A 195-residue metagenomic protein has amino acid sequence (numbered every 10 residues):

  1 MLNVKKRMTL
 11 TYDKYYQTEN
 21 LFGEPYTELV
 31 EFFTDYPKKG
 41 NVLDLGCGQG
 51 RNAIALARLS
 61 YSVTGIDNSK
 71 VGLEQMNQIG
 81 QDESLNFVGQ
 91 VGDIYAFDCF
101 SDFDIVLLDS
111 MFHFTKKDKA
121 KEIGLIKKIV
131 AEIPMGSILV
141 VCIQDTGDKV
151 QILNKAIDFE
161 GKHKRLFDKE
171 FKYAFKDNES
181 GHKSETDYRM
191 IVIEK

Functional and structural regions predicted by a protein language model:
M1-P37: Conserved class I S-adenosyl-L-methionine
S62-D67: Conserved SAM-binding motif I beta-strand of class I
S69-V71: Conserved SAM/SAH-binding beta-strand->alpha-helix loop
E83-I94: Conserved SAM-binding strand-loop segment of SAM-dependent methyltransferases
L107: A conserved beta-strand element that flanks and buttresses the S-adenosyl-L-methionine
T115-K128: A short, conserved alpha-helix within the catalytic core of class I
G136-I143: Conserved beta-strand signature within the Rossmann-like core of class I S-adenosyl-L-methionine
G161-K195: Class I S-adenosyl-L-methionine
